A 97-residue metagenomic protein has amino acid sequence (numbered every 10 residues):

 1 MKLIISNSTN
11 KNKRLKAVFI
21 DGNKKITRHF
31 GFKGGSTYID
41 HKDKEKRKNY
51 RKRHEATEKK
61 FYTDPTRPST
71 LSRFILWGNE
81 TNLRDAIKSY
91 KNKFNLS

Functional and structural regions predicted by a protein language model:
M1-S97: Arg/Lys-rich, low-complexity, intrinsically disordered basic segments
